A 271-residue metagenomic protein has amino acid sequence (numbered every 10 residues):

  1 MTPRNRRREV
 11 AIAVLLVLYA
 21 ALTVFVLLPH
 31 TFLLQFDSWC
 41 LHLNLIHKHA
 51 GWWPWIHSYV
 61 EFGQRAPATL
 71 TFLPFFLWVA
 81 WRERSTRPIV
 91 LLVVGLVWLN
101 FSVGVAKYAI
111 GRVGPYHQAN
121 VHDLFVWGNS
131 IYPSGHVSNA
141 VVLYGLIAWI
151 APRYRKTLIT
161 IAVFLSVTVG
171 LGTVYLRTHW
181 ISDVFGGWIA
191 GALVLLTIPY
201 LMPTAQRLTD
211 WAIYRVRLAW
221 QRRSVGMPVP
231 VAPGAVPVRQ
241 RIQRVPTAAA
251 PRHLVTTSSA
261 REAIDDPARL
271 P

Functional and structural regions predicted by a protein language model:
M1-L70, Y108-L124, A249, S258-P271: N-terminal transmembrane-helix/juxtamembrane module of multi-pass inner/ER membrane proteins
R7-L16, F72-S102: Interfacial segments of alpha-helical transmembrane regions
A20-V24, V97-G104, F164-R177: Aromatic-anchored segments of alpha-helical transmembrane domains
F25-V26, L77-E83, A148-P152, T173-V174: Hydrophobic alpha-helical transmembrane segments
G51-W52, R84-I89, Y116, Y154-L158: Membrane-helix interface segments
R87-A119, R177-G187, G191-A192: Hydrophobic alpha-helical transmembrane segments of integral membrane proteins
A119-G234, V238-I242: Membrane-embedded catalytic cores of phosphoryl/pyrophosphoryl-handling enzymes
A219-P271: Long, low-complexity, intrinsically disordered cytosolic termini of multi-pass membrane proteins
